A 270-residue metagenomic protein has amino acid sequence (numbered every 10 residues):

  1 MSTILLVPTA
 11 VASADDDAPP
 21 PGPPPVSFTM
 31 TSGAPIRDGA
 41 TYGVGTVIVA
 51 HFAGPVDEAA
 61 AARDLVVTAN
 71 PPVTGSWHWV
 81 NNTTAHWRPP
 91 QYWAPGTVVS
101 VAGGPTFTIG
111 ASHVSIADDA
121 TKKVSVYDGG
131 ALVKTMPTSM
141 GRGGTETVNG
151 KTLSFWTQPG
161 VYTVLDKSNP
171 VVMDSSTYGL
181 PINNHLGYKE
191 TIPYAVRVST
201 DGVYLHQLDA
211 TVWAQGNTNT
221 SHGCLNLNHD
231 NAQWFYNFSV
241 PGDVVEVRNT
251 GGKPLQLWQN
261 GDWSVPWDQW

Functional and structural regions predicted by a protein language model:
T3-L6, A14-H113: Acidic, low-complexity Ser/Thr/Gly/Pro-rich repeat segments typical of extracellular/periplasmic and surface-exposed
I36-G39, W87-P90, K151, P193 (+1 more regions): Second-shell loop/turn segments in exported
V44, P95, Q158-P159, P241: Short, flexible surface segments
V49, A102, T121, T135 (+3 more regions): Extracytoplasmic/secreted envelope proteins and their assembly/folding machinery, especially bacterial periplasmic
V56, P105-T106, P170, G251-P254: Short, charged beta-turn/beta-strand-edge "cap" motif at the junction between a beta-strand and an adjacent loop
F107-W213: Gly/Pro-biased beta-strand-loop elements
W156, D174-W270: Exported/periplasmic cell-wall-interacting domains
